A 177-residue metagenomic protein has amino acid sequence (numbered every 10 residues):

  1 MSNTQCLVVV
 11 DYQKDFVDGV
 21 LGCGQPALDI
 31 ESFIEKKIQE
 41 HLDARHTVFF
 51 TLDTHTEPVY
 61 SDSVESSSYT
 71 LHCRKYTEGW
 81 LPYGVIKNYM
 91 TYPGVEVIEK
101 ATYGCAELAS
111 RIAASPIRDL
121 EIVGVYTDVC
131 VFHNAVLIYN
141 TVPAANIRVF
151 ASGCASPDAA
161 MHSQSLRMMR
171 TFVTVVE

Functional and structural regions predicted by a protein language model:
M1-V97: Active-site acidic carboxylates
F33-E40, F132-V142: Histidine-anchored nucleotide/phosphate-binding helix
D43-H46, V142-N146: A short helix->loop->beta-strand "cap" motif at the edges of active sites that frequently abuts
Y76-T127: Internal catalytic-core helix/loop-beta-alpha segment that presents or stabilizes conserved functional determinants
L81, H133, A160-Q164: Generic recognition of short, well-ordered alpha-helical segments
V97-E99, T174-E177: Short acidic-hydrophobic, aromatic-tinged amphipathic segments that line or gate anion-handling sites
E121-D128, A144-A159: A short glycine-rich beta-strand->turn/loop micro-motif centered on a GG-aromatic cluster
I138, C154-L166: Structured adenosyl-cofactor binding patch, chiefly the S-adenosyl-L-methionine
